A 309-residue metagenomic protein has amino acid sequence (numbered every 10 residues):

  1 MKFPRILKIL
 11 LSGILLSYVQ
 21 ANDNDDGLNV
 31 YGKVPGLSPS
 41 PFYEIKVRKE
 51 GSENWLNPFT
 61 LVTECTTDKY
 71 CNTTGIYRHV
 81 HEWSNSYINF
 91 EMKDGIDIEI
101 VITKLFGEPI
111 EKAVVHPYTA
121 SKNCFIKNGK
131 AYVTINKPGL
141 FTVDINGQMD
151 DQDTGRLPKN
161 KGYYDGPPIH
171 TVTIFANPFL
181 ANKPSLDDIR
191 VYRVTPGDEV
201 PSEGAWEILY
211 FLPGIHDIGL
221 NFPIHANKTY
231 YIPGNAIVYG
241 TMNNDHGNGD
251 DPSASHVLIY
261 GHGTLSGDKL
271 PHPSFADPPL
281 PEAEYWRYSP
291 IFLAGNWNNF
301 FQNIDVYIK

Functional and structural regions predicted by a protein language model:
K2-S12: Sec-dependent signal peptide recognition, specifically the positively charged N-region followed immediately by
L11-Q20: Hydrophobic h-region of N-terminal signal peptides that target proteins for export in Gram-negative bacteria
N22-K309: Extracellular/periplasmic carbohydrate-active domains that bind, remodel, or depolymerize complex polysaccharides
